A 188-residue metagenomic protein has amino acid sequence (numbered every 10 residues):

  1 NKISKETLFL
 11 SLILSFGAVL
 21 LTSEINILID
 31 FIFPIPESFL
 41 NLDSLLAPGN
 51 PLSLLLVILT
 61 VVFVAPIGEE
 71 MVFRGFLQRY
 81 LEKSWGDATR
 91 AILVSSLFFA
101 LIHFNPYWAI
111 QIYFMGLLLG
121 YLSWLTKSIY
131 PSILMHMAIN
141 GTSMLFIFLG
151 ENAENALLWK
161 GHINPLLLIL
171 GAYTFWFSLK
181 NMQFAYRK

Functional and structural regions predicted by a protein language model:
N1-A65, K83, A153: Juxtamembrane helix-loop-helix connectors linking adjacent transmembrane helices in multi-pass membrane enzymes
I3-L8, L54, W85-L93, N105 (+1 more regions): Membrane-helix interface segments
F9, I13, V64, V94-F98 (+3 more regions): Hydrophobic residues within alpha-helical transmembrane segments of multi-pass solute transporters/permease subunits
V19-L20, S96-F104, M137-F148: Aromatic-anchored segments of alpha-helical transmembrane domains
G68-V94, Y121-S128: Membrane-interface helix/loop boundary segments of multi-pass membrane proteins
V72-L81, I110, L134-M135, S143: Active-site-flanking alpha-helical
I112-G120: Alpha-helical transmembrane segments of multi-pass membrane proteins
M137-K188: C-terminal membrane module of polytopic membrane proteins
